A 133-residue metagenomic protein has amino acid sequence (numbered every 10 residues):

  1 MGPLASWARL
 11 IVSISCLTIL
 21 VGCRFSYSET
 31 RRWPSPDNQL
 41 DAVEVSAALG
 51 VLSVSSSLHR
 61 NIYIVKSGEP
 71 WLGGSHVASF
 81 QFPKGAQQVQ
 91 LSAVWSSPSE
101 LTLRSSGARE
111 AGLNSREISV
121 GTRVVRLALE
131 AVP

Functional and structural regions predicted by a protein language model:
M1-V21: Sec-dependent bacterial lipoprotein signal peptides
G22-R24, A78-P133: Acidic, small-residue rich beta-repeat scaffolds with periodic aromatic anchors
C23-W71: N-terminal export/targeting and maturation segments
S53, G73, G112-N114: Generic domain-boundary/flexible-linker signal
K66-F82: Glycine-rich catalytic cores of cysteine/serine-nucleophile enzymes that process amide/ester linkages in cell-envelope
